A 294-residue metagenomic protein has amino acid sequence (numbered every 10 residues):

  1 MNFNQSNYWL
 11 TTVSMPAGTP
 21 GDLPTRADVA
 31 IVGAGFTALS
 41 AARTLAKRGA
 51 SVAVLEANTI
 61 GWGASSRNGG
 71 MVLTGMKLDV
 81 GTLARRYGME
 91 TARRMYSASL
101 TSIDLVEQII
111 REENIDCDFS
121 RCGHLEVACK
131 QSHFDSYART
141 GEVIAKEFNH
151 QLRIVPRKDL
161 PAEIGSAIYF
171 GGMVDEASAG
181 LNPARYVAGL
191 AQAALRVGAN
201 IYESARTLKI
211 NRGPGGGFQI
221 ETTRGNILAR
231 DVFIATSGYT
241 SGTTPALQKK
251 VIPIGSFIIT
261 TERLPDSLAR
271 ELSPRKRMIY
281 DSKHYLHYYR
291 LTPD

Functional and structural regions predicted by a protein language model:
M1-V29, K47: Extreme N-terminal leader/targeting segments of oxidoreductases
N2-T12, L78-A84, Q108-G189: Flavin (FAD/FMN) cofactor-binding and adjacent substrate-gating region of FAD-dependent oxidoreductase domains
A27-V54: N-terminal Rossmann-like FAD-binding beta1-loop-alpha1 element of flavoenzymes
K47-R67: Glycine-rich FAD pyrophosphate-binding loop
R67-S97: Glycine-rich active-site loop/strand segments that organize a redox cofactor
E90, R94-Q108, R139: A non-catalytic, amphipathic alpha-helix used as a structural packing/dimerization or gating element in enzyme scaffolds
D104, Q108, E112-S120, T207-K209 (+2 more regions): Active-site substrate-recognition segment that forms the wall of the catalytic cavity or substrate channel
E142-V143, A167-R230: Helical element adjacent to the flavin cofactor pocket in flavoenzyme catalytic cores
